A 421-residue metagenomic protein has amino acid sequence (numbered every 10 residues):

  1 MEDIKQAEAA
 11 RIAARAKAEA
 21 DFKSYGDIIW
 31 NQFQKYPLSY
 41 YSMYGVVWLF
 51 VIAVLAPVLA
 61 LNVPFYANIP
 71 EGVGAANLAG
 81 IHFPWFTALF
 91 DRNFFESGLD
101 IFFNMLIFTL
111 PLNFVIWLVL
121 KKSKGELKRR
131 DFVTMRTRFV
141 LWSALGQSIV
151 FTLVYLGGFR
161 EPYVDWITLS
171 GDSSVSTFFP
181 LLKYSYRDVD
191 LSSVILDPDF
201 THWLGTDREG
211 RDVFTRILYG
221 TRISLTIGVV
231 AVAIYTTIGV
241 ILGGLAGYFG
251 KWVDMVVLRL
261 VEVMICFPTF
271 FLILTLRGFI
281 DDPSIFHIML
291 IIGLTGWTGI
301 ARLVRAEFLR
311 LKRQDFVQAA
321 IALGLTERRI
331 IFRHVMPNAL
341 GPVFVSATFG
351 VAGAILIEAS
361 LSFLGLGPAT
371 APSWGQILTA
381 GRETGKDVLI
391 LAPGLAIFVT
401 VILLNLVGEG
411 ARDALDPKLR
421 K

Functional and structural regions predicted by a protein language model:
M1-T236, V240, A354, T370 (+2 more regions): Gly/Trp-centered helix-boundary motif
R130, F151, T206-K421: Alpha-helical transmembrane segments of integral membrane proteins, especially multi-pass inner/plasma-membrane
